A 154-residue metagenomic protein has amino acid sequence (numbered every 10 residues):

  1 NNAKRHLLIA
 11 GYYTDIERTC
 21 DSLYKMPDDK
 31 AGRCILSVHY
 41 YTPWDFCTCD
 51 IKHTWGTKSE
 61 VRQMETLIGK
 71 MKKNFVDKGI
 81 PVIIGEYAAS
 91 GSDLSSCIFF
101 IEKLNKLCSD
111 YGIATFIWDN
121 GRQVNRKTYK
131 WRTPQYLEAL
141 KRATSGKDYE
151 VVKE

Functional and structural regions predicted by a protein language model:
N1-K52, L67-A89, D110-Y111: Active-site region of glycoside hydrolase catalytic domains
Y12-R18, R62, S90-I98, R122-N125: Acidic-and-aromatic substrate-binding clefts and catalytic sites of carbohydrate-active enzymes
E17, S22-L23, P27-D29, G56 (+3 more regions): Alpha-helix boundary/interfacial micro-motifs
F46-D50, T54, S95, K127-T128: Short conserved micro-motifs at the rims of enzyme active sites and ligand-binding pockets
T54-T66: A short acidic, glycine-rich active-site loop that binds or catalyzes chemistry on phosphate/adenosine moieties
M64-K72, F99-N105: Short, acidic/polar
L94-E154: Aromatic-rich peripheral "rim/lid" segments of glycoside hydrolase catalytic domains that contact and position glycan
